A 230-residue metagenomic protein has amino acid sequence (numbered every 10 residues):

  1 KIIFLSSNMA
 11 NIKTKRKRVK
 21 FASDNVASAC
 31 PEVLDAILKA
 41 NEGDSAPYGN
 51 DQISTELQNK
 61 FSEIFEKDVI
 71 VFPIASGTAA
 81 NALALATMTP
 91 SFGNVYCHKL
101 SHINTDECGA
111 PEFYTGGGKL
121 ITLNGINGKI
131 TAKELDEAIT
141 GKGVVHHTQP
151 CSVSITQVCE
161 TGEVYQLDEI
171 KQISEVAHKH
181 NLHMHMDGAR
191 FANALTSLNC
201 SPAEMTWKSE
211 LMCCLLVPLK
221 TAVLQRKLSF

Functional and structural regions predicted by a protein language model:
K1-N8: Short, Lys/Arg-enriched N-terminal segments with co-localized hydrophobic residues within the first ~10-30 amino acids
A10-F230: Conserved PLP-enzyme active-site core in the AAT-like
